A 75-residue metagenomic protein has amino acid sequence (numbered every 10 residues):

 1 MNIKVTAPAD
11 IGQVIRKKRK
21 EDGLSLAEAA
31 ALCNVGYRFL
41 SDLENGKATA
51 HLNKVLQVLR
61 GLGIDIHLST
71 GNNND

Functional and structural regions predicted by a protein language model:
M1-K20: A short, Lys/Arg-rich alpha-helix, primarily the initiator
Q13, G23-L24, A50: Residue-level signal for the short linker/turn that defines the boundary of a DNA-recognition helix
L24-S41: Short alpha-helical DNA-recognition segment
K47: The DNA-recognition helices of helix-turn-helix-type DNA-binding domains
N53-S69: DNA major-groove recognition helix of helix-turn-helix/homeodomain DNA-binding modules
N73-D75: Short acidic DE-rich linear segments
